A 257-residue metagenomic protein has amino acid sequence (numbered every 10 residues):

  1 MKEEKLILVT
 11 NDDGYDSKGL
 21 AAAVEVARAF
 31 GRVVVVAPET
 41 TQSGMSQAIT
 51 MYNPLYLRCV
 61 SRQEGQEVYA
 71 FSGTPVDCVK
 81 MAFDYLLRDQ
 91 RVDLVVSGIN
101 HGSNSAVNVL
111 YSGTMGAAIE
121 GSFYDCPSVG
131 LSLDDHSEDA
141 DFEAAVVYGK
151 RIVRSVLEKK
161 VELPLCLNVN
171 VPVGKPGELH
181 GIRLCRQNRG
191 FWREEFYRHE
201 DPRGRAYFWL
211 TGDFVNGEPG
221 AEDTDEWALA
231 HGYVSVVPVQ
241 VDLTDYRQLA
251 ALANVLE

Functional and structural regions predicted by a protein language model:
K2-I7, K18-Y85, R91: A cross-family phosphate/adenosyl-ligand binding-site feature
V9-D16, N108-V109: Short, glycine-rich nucleotide/cofactor-binding loops
S103-S112: Glycine/threonine-rich flexible loop motifs
A117-G121: Hydrophobic/aromatic ligand-binding patch that stacks against planar heteroaromatic rings of cofactors or nucleotides
V129-V156: Short, glycine-/small-residue-rich phosphate/pyrophosphate-handling segment
K150-E178: A charged, well-structured terminal subsegment
E162, P172-E257: C-terminal accessory domains and tails appended to enzymatic cores
